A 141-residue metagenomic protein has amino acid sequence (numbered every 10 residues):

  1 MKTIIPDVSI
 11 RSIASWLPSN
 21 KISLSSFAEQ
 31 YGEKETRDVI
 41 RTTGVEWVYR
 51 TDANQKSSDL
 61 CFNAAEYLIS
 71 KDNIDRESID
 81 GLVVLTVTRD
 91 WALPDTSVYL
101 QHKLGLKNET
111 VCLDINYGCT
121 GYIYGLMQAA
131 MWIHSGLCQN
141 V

Functional and structural regions predicted by a protein language model:
M1-D80, L104: Conserved "HGTGT" condensation-loop signature of ketosynthase/thiolase-family condensing enzymes that catalyze
D7, N140-V141: Beta-sheet entry/capping signal
S9, V83, D114: Conserved beta-strand segments that form the floor/walls of ligand-binding pockets within enzyme and binding domains
T36-S58, V87-N140: Conserved catalytic cysteine-centered active-site region of acyl-thioester-dependent Claisen-condensing enzymes
G81-V87: Short glycine-rich or small-residue beta-strand-to-loop segments that form or flank ligand, phosphate, metal/Fe-S
